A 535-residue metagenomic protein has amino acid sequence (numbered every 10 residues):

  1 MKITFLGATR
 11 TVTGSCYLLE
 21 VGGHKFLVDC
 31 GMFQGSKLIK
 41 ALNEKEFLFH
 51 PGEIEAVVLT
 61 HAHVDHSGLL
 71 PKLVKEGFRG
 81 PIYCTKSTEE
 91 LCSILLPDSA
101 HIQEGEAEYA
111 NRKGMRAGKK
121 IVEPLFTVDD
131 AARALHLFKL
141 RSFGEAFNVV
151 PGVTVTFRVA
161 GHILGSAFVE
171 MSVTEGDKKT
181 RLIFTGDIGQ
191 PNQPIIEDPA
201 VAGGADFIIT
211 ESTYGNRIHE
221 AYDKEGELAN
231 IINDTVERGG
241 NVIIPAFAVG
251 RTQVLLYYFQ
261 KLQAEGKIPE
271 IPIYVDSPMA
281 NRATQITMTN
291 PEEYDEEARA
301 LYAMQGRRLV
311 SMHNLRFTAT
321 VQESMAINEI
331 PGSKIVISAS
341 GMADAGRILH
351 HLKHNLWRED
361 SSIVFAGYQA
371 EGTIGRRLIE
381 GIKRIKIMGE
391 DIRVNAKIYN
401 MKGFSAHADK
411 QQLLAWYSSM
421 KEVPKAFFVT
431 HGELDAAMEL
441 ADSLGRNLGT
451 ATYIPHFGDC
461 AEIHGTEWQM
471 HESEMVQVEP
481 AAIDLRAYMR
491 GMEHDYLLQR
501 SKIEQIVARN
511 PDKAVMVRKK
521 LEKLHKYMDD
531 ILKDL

Functional and structural regions predicted by a protein language model:
M1-G52, R133-E197, Q322, A326-E329 (+5 more regions): Core dinuclear metal-dependent hydrolase active-site scaffold
A8-T9, C30-F33, S87, I163 (+8 more regions): Active-site metal-binding loops of divalent metal-dependent hydrolases
T9-T11, V21-G80, C84-A134, I188-E197 (+2 more regions): Pre-active-site segment of Zn-dependent metallo-hydrolases
S99-I163, P291-I330: Metallo-beta-lactamase
Q103-E108, P291-Q305, K386, Q469-E493: A polyampholytic, Gly/Pro-enriched intrinsically disordered region
G161-S166, S172-E175, K179-A205, S212 (+3 more regions): Active-site-proximal loop/helix segments of hydrolase catalytic cores
F168, P191-D276, S362-F365, I385-I454 (+1 more regions): Cap/insert and terminal regions of metallo-dependent hydrolase folds
I231-T373, I382-K386, K421, A436-M438 (+2 more regions): Hard-cation-handling environments
